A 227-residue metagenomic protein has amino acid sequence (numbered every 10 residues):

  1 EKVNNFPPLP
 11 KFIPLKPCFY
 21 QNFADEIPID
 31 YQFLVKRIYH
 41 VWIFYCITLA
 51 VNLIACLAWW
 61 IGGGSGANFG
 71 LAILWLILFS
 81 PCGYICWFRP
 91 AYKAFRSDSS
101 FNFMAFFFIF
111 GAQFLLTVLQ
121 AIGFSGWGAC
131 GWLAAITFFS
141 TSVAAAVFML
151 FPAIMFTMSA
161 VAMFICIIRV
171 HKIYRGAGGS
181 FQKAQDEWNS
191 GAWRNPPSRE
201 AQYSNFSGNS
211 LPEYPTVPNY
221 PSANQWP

Functional and structural regions predicted by a protein language model:
E1-Q32: Extended, low-complexity, polar regulatory segments
N4-P7, K11, L78, N209-P218: Compositionally biased, intrinsically disordered/low-complexity regions enriched for serine, proline and threonine
I27, V41, S80-G83, R199 (+2 more regions): A general marker of short, structured functional hotspots
Y31-V35, Y39-W42, C46-V51, A55-A58 (+3 more regions): Eukaryotic polytopic
F181-V217: Non-transmembrane, juxtamembrane loop and terminal tail segments of multi-pass eukaryotic membrane proteins
S222-P227: A positional/structural detector of protein chain ends, strongest at the extreme C-terminus and weakly at the extreme
